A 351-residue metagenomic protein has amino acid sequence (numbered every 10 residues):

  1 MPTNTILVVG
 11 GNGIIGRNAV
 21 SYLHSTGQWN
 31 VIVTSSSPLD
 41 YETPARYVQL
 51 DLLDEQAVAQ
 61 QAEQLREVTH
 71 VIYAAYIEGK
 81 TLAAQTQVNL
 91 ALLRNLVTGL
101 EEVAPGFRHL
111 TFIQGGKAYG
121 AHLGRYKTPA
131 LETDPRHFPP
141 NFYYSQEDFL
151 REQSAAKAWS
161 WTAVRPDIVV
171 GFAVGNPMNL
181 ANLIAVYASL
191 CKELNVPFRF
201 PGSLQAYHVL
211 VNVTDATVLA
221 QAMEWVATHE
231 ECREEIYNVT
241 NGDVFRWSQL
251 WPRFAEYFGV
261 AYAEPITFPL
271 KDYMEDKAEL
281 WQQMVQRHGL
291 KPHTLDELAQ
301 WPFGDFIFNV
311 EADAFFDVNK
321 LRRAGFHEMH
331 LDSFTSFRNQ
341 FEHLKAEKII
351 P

Functional and structural regions predicted by a protein language model:
N4-T26: N-terminal Rossmann NAD(P)H-binding glycine-rich loop of SDR-like oxidoreductase domains
Q28-D40: Conserved glycine-rich Rossmann-like NAD(P)H-binding loop of the short-chain dehydrogenase/reductase
L39-N95, E101: NAD(P)H-binding glycine-rich loop region in Rossmannoid oxidoreductase-like domains and their noncatalytic homologs
V71-Y73, A84, A91-F142: Conserved Rossmann-fold NAD(P)-dependent oxidoreductase catalytic core, especially the SDR/UDP-sugar
R136-D167, F172: Active-site Tyr-X1-5-Lys
K157, V169-Y187, T217, W225-Y237 (+1 more regions): Glycine/proline-rich active-site loop of Rossmann-fold NAD(P)-dependent oxidoreductases
V186-T214: A conserved pocket-lining segment of Rossmann-fold NAD(P)-dependent short-chain dehydrogenase/reductase
L219-G304, D317-N319, R323, F341: Mid/C-terminal beta-alpha module of Rossmann-like enzyme folds, strongest in SDR-family dehydrogenases/epimerases
